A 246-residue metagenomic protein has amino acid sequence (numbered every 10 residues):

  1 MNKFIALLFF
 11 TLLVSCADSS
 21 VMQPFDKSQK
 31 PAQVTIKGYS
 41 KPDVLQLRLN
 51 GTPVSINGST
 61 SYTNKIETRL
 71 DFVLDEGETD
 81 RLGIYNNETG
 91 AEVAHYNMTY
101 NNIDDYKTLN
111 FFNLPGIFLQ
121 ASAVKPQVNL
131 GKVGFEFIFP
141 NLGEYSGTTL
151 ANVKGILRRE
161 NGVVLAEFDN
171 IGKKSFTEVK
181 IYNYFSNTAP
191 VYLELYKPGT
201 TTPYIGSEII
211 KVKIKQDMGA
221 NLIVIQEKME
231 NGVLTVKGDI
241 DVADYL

Functional and structural regions predicted by a protein language model:
N2-L7: Sec-dependent signal peptide recognition, specifically the positively charged N-region followed immediately by
L12-S15: C-terminal motif of bacterial Sec signal peptides marking the signal peptidase cleavage site
A17-I117, Q127, N231-L246: Acidic/polar, low-complexity intrinsically disordered N-terminal segments immediately downstream of a Sec signal
P24, E167-L246: Extracytoplasmic cysteine-anchoring/structural motifs
Q33-T35, G134-E136, Y192: Beta-strand secondary-structure signal
L47-A91, K154-G206: Tryptophan-paired
Y100-V163: Surface-exposed beta-loop interaction hotspot
